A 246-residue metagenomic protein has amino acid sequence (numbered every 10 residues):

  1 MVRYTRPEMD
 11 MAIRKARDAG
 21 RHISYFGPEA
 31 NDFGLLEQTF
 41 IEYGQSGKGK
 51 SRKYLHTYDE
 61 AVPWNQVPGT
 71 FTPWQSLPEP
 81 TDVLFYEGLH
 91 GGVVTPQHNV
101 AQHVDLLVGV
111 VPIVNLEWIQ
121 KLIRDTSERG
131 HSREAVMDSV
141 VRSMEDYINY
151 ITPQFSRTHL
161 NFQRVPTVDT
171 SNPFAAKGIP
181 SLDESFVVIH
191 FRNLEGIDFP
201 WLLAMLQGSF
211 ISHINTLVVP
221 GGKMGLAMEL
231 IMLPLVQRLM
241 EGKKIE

Functional and structural regions predicted by a protein language model:
M1-E8, N115-I119: Short, solvent-exposed beta-strand-terminating loops
V2, D105, H159: Receiver (REC) domain switch/active-site residues of two-component response regulators
R3-Q66: Conserved nucleotide-sensing/catalytic segment adjacent to the nucleotide-binding pocket in NTP-handling enzymes
G44-A61, V111-E117, R133-V141: Conserved Switch II/interswitch segment of TRAFAC-class P-loop GTPases
T70-E79, V83, V100, V114-E246: C-terminal accessory "lid"/substrate-recognition subdomains
G88-G92: Short beta->alpha connector loops
V93-H98: Conserved ATPase-coupling elements of RecA-like P-loop NTPase cores
